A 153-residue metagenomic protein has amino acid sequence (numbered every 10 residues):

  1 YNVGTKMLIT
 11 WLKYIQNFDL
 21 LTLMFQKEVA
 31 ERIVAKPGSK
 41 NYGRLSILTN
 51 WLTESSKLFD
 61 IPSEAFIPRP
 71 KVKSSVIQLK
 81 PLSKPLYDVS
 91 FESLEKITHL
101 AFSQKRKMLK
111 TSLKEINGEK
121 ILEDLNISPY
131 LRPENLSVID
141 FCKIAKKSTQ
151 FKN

Functional and structural regions predicted by a protein language model:
V3-P133, F151-N153: Class I S-adenosyl-L-methionine
I33, I144-K146: A structural signal for short hydrophobic/aromatic patches embedded in well-ordered alpha helices
F141: Short, Lys/Arg-enriched alpha-helical microdomains
